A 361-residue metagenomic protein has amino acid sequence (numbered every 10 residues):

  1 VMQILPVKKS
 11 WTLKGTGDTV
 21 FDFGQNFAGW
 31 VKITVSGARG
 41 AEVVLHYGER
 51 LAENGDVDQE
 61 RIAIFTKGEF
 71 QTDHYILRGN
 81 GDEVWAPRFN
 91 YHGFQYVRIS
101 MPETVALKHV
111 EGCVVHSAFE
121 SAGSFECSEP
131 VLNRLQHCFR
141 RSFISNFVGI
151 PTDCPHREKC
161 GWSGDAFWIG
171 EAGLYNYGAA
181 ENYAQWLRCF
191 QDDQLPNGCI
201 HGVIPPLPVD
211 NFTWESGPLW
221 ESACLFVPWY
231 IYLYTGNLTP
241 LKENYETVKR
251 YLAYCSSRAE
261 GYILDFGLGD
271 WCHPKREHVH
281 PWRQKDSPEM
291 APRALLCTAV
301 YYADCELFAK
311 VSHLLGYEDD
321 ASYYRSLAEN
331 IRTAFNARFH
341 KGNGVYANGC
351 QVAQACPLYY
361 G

Functional and structural regions predicted by a protein language model:
V1-R157, G164-D165, E181-A184, H201-V209 (+2 more regions): Extracellular/oxidizing-compartment recognition motifs
T104-C138, I144, P151-V203, Y234-V300 (+1 more regions): Active-site acid/base region of carbohydrate-active enzymes
A166-G170, L225, C305-E306: Residue-level signal for cytosolic alpha-helical hairpin/rod architecture
W186, V227-P228: Hydrophobic alpha-helical segments typical of transmembrane helices and their membrane-interface/capping positions
F212-T213: Conserved, well-structured interaction surfaces
P218: N-terminal/domain-start segments enriched in small and hydrophobic, helix-friendly residues, covering either
A223-F226, A303, C356: Residue register of alpha-helical TPR repeats
P228, Y302-C305, A309-S312: Non-transmembrane amphipathic alpha-helical segments
